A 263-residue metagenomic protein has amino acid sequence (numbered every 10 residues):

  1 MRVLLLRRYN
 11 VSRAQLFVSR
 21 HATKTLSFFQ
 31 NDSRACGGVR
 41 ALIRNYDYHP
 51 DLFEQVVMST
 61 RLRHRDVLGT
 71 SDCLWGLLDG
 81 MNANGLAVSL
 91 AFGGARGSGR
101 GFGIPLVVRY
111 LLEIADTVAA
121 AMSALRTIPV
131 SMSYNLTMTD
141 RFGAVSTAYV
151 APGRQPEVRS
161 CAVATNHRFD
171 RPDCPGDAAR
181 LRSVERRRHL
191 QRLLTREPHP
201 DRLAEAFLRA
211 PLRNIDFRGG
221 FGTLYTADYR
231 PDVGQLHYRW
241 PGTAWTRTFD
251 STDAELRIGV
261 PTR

Functional and structural regions predicted by a protein language model:
M1-H21, C36-R263: C-terminal, well-structured catalytic/ligand-binding subdomain of enzymes
T25-S27: Serine/threonine-rich, low-complexity intrinsically disordered segments
Q30: Active-site acidic/histidine clusters and adjacent loop/turn architecture that either coordinate catalytic ions
